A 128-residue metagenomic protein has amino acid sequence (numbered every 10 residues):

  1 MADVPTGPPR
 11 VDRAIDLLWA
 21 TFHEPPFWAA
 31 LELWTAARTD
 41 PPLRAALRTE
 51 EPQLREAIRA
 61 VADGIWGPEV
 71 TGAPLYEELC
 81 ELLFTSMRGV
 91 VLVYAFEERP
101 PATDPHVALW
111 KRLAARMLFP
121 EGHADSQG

Functional and structural regions predicted by a protein language model:
M1-F27, A73-L83: Hydrophobic alpha-helical connector segments
A2-T6, R38, P42, V70: Residues in soluble alpha-helical coiled-coils and helical-bundle/repeat scaffolds
V4, T49-E50, E97: Residue-level signal for well-ordered alpha-helical positions
F22-L31, P41-G67, E78, A108-R112: Amphipathic alpha-helical packing segments from all-alpha helical-bundle domains
R44-A45, I65-G128: Hydrophobic/aromatic-rich alpha-helical bundle segments in the mid-to-C-terminal region
